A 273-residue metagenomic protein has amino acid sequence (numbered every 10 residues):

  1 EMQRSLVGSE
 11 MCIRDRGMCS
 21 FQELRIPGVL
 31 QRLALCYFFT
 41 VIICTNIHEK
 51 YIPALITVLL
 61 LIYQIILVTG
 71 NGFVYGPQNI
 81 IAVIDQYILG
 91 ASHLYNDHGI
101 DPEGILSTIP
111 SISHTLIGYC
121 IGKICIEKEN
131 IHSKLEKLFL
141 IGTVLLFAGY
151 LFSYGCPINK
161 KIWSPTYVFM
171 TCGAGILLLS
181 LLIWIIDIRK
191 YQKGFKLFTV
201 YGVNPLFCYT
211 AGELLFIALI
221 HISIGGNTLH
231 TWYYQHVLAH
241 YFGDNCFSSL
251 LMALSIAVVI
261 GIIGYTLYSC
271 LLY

Functional and structural regions predicted by a protein language model:
E1-G8, I13, Y273: Single conserved hydrophobic/aromatic residue that forms the stacking wall/gate of nucleotide- or nucleobase-binding
G8-R16, A148-F152, G202-I224, Y268: Kinked, hydrophobic transmembrane alpha-helices enriched for aromatic residues and small/kink-inducing positions
S9, Q31-C44, S107-E127, L145-C156 (+3 more regions): Specific transmembrane alpha-helix
S9-R14, I56-Y63, K137-S153: Small-polar-interrupted transmembrane alpha-helices in polytopic inner-membrane proteins
S9-R25, L30-L33, Y37: Membrane helical hairpin/interfacial module
E49-I117: Long hydrophobic alpha-helical segments that form multi-pass transmembrane helix bundles in integral membrane proteins
D101-S111, K160-I176, T199-C208, G226-G261: Membrane-interface transmembrane-helix boundary segments in multi-pass integral membrane proteins
L135-F147, P165, I188-L215: Functional transmembrane helices that form membrane-embedded active or gating regions
